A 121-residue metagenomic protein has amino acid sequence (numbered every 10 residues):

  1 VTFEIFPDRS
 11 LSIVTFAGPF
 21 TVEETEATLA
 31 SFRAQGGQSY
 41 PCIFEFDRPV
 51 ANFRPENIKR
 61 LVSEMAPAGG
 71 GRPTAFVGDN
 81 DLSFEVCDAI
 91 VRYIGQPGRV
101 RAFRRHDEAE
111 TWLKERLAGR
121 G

Functional and structural regions predicted by a protein language model:
V1-G121: Amphipathic, Lys/Arg-enriched alpha-helical "gate/interface" segment within cytosolic domains that mediates
